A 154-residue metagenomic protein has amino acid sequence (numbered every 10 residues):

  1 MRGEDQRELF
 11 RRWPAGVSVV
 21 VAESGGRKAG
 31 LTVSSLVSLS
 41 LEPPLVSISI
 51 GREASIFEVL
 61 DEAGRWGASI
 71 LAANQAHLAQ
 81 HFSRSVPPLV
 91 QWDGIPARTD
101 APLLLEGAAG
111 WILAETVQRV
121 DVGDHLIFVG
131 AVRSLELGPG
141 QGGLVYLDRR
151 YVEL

Functional and structural regions predicted by a protein language model:
M1-L154: Basic, polyanion-binding surface patches
